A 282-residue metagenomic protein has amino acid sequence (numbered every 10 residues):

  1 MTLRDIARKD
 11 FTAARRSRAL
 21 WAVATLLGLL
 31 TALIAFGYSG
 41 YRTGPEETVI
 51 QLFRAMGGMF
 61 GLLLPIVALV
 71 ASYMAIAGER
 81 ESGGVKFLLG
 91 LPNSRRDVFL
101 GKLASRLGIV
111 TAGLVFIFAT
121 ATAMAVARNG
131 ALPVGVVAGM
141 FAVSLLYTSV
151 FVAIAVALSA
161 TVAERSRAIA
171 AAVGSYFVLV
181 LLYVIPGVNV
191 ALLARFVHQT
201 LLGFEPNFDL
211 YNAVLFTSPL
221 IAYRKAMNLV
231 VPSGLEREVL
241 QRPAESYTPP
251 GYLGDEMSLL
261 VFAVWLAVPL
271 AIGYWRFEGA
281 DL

Functional and structural regions predicted by a protein language model:
M1-L27, W275: Aromatic- and glycine-rich beta-strand/loop motifs that create alpha-glucan
R18-G40, G57-L69, A171-L182: Hydrophobic alpha-helical transmembrane segments of multi-pass membrane transport/permease proteins
I34-Y38, E46-L64, S105-S166, R195: Secretory targeting signals
G37, Y41, L181-A271: Terminal transmembrane helical anchor/hairpin motif
Y41-Y73, E245, P249-Y252, E256-V261: Membrane-embedded or membrane-proximal helical elements that form or frame transporter/channel pores
T48-F53, L69-L91, K102-L103: Transmembrane helix boundary and interhelical loop/hinge segments in multi-pass membrane proteins
P65-S72, T120, I154, Y183 (+2 more regions): Hydrophobic/aromatic residues in alpha-helical transmembrane segments
S94-R106: Membrane-interface alpha-helices at helix entry/exit sites of multi-pass transporters
